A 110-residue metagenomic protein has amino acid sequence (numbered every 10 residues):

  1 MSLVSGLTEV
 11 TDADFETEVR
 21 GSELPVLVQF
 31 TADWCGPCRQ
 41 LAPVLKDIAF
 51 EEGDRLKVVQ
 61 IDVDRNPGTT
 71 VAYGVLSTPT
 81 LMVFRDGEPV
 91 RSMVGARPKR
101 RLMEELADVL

Functional and structural regions predicted by a protein language model:
M1-K57, R65-G68, A72-T80, R85-L110: Proteins that catalyze or organize thiol-disulfide redox chemistry and the adjacent proteostasis machinery handling
Q60: Conserved residues in the N-terminal Rossmann fold of short-chain dehydrogenase/reductase
